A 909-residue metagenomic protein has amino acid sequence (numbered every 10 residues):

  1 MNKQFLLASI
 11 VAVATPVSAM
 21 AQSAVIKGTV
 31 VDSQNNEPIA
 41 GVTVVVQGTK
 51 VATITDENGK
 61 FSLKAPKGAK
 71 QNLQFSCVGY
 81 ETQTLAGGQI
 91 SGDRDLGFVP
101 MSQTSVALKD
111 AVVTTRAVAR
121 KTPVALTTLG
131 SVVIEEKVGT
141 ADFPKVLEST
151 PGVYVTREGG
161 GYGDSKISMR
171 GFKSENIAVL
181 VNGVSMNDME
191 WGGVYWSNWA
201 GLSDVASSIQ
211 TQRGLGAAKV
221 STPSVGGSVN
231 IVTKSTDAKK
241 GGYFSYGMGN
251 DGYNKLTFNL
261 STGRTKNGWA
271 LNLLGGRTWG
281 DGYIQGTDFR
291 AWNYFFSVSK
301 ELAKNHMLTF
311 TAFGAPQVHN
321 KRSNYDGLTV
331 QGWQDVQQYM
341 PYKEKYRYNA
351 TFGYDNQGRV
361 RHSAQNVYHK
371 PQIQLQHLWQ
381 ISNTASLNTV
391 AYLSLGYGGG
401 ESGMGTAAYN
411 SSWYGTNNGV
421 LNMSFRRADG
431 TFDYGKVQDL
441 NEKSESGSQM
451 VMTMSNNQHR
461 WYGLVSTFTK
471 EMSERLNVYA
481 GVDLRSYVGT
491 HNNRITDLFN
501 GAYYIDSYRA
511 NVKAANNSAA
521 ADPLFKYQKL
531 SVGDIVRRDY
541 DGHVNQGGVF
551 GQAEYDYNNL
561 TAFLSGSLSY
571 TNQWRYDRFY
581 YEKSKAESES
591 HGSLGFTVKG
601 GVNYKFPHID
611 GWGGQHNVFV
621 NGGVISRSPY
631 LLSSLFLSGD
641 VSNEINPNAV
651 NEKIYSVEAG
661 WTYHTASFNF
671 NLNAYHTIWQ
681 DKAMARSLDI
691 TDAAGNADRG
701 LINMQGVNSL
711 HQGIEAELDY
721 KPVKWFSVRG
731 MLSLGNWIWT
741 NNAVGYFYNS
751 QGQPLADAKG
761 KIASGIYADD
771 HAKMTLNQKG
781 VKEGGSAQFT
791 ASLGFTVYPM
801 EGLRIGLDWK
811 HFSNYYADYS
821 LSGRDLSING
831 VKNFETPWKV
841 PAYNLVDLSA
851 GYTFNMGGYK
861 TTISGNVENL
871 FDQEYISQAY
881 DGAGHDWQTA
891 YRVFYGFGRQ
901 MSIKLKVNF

Functional and structural regions predicted by a protein language model:
L6-A8, A21, F313, R359-V360 (+5 more regions): Conserved C-terminal beta-signal and adjacent last beta-strands/turns of outer-membrane beta-barrel proteins
V31, N35, V42-Q47, Q74-E81 (+2 more regions): Short, acidic, small-residue-rich periplasmic hinge/interaction motif at the N-terminus of Gram-negative outer-membrane
S62-K64, K166, S185-R213, V232: Short acidic/polar hinge/loop motifs at secondary-structure boundaries that mediate gating or recognition
G97-V99, A200-S245: A beta-strand signature from Gram-negative outer-membrane beta-barrel systems, especially the internal plug domain
G241, M248-W279, I284-R322, Q331 (+2 more regions): Transmembrane beta-barrel wall of Gram-negative outer-membrane proteins
S299, M307-Q376, E401-M454, N517-L530 (+1 more regions): Acidic/polar loop-and-plug regions of large Gram-negative outer-membrane beta-barrel proteins
D556-N559, H676-I678, G700-L821, K906-N908: Gram-negative outer-membrane beta-barrel transporters
N572-F579, S590, Y604-V657, H676-Q705 (+4 more regions): Surface-exposed extracellular loop regions of Gram-negative outer-membrane beta-barrel proteins, predominantly
